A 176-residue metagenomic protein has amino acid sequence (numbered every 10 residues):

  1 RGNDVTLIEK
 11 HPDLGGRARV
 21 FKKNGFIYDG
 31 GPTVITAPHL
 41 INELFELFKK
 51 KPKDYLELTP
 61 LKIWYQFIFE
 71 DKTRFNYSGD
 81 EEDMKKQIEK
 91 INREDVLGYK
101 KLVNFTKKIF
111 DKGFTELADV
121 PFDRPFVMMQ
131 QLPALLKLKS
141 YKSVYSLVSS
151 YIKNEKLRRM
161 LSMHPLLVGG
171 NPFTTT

Functional and structural regions predicted by a protein language model:
R1-K108: N-terminal glycine-rich phosphate/pyrophosphate-binding loop and immediately adjacent elements
E70-T175: Rossmann-like flavin
